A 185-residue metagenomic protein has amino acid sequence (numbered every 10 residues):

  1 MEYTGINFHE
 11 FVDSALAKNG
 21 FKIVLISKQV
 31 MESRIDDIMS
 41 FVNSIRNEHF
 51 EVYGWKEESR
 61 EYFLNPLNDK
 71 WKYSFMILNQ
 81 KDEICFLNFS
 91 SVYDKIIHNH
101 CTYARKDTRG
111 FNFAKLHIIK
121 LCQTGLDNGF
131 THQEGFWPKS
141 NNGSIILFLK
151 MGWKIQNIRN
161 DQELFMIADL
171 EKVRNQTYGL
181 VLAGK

Functional and structural regions predicted by a protein language model:
Y3, D161-K185: C-terminal "cap" of GNAT-fold acetyltransferases
E10-E57: Short amphipathic alpha-helix that is part of the acyltransferase structural core
S27-V30, Y103-K106, F136-W137: Structured beta->alpha junctions
V42-N43, N47-I97, C101-R105: A conserved beta-strand-loop-helix scaffold within acyl/acetyltransferase catalytic domains
N99, H132-W137: Conserved hydrophobic beta-strand within the GNAT/NAT acetyltransferase core sheet that lines the active-site cleft
A104, G110-Q123, K150: Conserved acetyl-CoA-binding loop-helix of GNAT-fold acetyltransferases
G135-I145: Conserved beta-strand-loop-alpha-helix junction that forms the acyl-donor binding cleft
F136-W137, L149-A168: Conserved catalytic-core motifs of GNAT/GCN5-like acyltransferases
